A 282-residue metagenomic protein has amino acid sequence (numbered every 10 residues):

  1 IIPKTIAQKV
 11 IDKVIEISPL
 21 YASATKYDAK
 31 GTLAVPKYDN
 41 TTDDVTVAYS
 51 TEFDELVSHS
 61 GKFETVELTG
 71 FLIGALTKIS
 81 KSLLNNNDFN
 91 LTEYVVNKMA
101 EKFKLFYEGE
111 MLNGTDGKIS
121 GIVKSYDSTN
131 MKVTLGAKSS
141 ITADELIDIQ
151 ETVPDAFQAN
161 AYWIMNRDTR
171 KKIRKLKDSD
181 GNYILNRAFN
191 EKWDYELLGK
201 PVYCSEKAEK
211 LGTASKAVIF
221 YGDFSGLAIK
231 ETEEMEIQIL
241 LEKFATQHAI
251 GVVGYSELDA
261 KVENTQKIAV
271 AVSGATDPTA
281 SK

Functional and structural regions predicted by a protein language model:
I1, A269-K282: Intrinsically disordered, low-complexity terminal tails
I1-A7, S80, M165-T169, D223 (+1 more regions): Helix N-cap / beta->alpha transition motif
I1-D148, T152-A159, N190-K192, Y203: Acidic/polar, low-complexity extended loops/arms that serve as protein-protein interfaces in large oligomeric shells
S18, D43-Y49, N86-N87, K172-K175 (+3 more regions): Short helix/loop capping segments that flank catalytic or ligand/cofactor-binding pockets
A29, D116, G121-S256, K267 (+1 more regions): Extended oligomerization regions of viral-like shell subunits
P36-D39, S80, D168, S205-K207 (+2 more regions): Structured loops at beta-to-helix junctions and adjacent beta-edge loops in soluble globular domains
S50-E55, L91-V95, S179, A217-I219 (+1 more regions): Short intrinsically disordered coil segments
K98-F106, Y255-V262, A269-A271: C-terminal or internal capping secondary-structure element at the end of a domain, subdomain, or sheet
